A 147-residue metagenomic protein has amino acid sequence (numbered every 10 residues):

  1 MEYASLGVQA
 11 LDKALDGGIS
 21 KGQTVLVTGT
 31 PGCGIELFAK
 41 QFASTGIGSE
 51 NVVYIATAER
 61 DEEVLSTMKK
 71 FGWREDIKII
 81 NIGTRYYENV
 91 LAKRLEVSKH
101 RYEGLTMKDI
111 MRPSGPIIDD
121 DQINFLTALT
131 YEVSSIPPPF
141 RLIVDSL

Functional and structural regions predicted by a protein language model:
S5-G18: Pre-Walker A adenine-sensing motif
G7, Q23, I35-F38, R60 (+5 more regions): Helical mechanochemical/support elements of P-loop NTPase systems and associated helical scaffolds
L15-D16, K69, S134: Signal for well-folded cores of large energy- and translation-related assemblies
S20-K21, G48, I136-P138: Short loop/turn elements that form and flank the Walker-type P-loop nucleotide-binding site in RecA-like NTPase cores
T24-T28: Short hydrophobic/aromatic beta-strand immediately N-terminal to the Walker A/P-loop
T30-P113: Conserved P-loop
E88-L147: Phosphate-binding/switch loop-helix module in NTP-utilizing enzymes
